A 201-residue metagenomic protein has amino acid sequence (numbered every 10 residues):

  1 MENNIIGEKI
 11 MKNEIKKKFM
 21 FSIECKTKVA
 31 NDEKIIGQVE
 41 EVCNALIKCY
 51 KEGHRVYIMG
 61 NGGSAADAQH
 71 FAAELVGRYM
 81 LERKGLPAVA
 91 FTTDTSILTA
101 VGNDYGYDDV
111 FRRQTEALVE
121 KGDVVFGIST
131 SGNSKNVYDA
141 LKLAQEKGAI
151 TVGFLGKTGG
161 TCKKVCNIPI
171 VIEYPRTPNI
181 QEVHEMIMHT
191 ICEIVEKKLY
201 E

Functional and structural regions predicted by a protein language model:
E2-K34: Generic N-terminal amphipathic, Lys/Arg-enriched alpha-helix
N31-E52: A short, well-structured juxtamembrane/interface segment
A45-V119: Glycine-rich, small/polar surface segments that engage phosphate groups of diverse ligands
A65-Q69, N133-A140, C162: Short glycine/serine/threonine-rich phosphate/pyrophosphate-binding segments that cradle anionic phosphate groups
T92, S129, L155, I170-P178: Short beta->alpha connector loops at strand-helix junctions that form conserved, small/polar/Pro-enriched
A117, V125, P178-E201: A charged, well-structured terminal subsegment
V125, T151, P169-I170: Short, well-ordered beta-strand core segments
F154-C166: Short, glycine/polar-rich helix-capping loops at beta-to-alpha or helix-loop-helix junctions that flank or form
